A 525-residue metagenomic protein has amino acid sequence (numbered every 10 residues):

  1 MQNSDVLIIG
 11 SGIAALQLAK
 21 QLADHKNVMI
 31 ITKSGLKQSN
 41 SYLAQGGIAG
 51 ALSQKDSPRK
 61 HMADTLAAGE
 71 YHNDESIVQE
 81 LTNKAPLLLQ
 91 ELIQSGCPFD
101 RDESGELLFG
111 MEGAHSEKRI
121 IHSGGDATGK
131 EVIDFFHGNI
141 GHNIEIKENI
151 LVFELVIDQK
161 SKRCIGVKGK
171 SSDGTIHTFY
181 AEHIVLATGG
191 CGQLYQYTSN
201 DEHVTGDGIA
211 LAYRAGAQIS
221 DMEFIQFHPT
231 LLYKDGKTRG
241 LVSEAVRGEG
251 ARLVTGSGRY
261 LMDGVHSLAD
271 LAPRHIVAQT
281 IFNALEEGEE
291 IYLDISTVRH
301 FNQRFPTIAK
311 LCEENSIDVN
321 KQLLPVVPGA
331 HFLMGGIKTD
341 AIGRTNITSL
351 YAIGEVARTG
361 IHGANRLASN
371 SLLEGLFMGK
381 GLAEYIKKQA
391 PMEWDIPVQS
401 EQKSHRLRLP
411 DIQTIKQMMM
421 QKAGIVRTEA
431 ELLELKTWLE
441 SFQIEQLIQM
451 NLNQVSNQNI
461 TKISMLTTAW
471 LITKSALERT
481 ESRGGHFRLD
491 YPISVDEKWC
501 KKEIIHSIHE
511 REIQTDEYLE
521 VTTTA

Functional and structural regions predicted by a protein language model:
M1-S4, Q21, L36, A44-A49 (+8 more regions): Glycine- and aromatic-enriched mobile tails/lids
V6-I30: N-terminal Rossmann-like FAD-binding beta1-loop-alpha1 element of flavoenzymes
L7-I9, F179-T188: Short hydrophobic core segments
D24-I48, Q54-K55: Glycine-rich FAD pyrophosphate-binding loop
G50-L81: Glycine-rich active-site loop/strand segments that organize a redox cofactor
S95-I176, A187, L231-K234: Conserved redox-cofactor binding core of oxidoreductases
H183-G236, A272, L285, N370-L372 (+1 more regions): Glycine-rich loop(s) and the adjacent beta-strand/alpha-helix scaffold that form part
L211, A217-Q322: An anion/pyrophosphate-binding glycine-rich loop and adjacent beta-alpha core in soluble alpha-beta enzymes
